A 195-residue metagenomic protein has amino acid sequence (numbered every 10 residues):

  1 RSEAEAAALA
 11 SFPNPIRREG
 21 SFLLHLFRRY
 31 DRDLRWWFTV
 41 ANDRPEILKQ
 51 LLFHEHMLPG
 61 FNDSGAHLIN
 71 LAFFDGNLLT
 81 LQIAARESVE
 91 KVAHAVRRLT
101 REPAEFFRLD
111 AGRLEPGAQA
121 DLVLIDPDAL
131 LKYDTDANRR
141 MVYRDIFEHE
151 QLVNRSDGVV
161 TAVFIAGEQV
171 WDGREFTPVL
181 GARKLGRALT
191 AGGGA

Functional and structural regions predicted by a protein language model:
R1-S88: Active-site neighborhoods of metal-dependent hydrolases
L23, V92-T100: Short, well-structured alpha-helical segments that form the helix of a local strand-helix-strand
W37-A41, K91-H94, A104-R139: Acidic, glycine-enriched loop/beta-strand segments at the rims of small-molecule binding/catalytic pockets
Q50-M57, G76, L124-E175, V179-R183: C-terminal cap of metal-dependent C-N hydrolases
H56, Q82-V89, T100-A104, R108 (+2 more regions): Hydrophobic alpha-helix feature that most strongly marks membrane-spanning transmembrane helices and their immediate
L68-N70, L79-T80, D110-G112, L130 (+2 more regions): Long mid-to-C-terminal assembly/interaction modules of large eukaryotic proteins
L185-A195: Short, solvent-exposed cationic patches
